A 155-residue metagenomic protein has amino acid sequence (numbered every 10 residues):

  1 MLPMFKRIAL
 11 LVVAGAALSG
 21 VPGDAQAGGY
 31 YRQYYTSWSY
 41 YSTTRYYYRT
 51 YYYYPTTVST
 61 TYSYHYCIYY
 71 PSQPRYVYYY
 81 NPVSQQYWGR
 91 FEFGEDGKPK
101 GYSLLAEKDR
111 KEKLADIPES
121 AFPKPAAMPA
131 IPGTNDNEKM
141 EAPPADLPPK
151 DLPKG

Functional and structural regions predicted by a protein language model:
M1-G28, A121-G155: Classical secretory targeting signals
G29-P118: Low-complexity segments
